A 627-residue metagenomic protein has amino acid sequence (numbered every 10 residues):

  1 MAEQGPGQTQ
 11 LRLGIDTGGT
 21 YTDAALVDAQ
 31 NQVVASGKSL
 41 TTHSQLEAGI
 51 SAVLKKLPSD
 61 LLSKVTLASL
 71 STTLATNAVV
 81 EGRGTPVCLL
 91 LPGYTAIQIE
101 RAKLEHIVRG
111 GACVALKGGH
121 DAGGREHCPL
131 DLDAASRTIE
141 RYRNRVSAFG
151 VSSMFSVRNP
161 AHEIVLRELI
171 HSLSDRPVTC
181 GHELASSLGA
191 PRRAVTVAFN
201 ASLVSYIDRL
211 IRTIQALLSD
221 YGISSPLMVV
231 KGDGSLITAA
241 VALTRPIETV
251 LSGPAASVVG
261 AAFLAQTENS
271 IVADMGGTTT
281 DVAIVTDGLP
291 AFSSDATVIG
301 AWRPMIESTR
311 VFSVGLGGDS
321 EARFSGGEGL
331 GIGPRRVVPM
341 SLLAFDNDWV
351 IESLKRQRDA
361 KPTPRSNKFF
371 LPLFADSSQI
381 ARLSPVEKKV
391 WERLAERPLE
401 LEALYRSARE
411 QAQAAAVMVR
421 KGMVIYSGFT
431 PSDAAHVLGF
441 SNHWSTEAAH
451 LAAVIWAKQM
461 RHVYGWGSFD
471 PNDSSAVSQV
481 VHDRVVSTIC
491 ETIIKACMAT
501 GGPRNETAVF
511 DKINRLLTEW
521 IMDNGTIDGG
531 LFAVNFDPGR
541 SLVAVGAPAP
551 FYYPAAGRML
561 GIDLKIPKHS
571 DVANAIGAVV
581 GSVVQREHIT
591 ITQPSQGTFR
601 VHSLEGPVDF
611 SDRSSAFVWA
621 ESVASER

Functional and structural regions predicted by a protein language model:
A2-R627: N-terminally biased helix-coil "hinge/interface" segments that flank
